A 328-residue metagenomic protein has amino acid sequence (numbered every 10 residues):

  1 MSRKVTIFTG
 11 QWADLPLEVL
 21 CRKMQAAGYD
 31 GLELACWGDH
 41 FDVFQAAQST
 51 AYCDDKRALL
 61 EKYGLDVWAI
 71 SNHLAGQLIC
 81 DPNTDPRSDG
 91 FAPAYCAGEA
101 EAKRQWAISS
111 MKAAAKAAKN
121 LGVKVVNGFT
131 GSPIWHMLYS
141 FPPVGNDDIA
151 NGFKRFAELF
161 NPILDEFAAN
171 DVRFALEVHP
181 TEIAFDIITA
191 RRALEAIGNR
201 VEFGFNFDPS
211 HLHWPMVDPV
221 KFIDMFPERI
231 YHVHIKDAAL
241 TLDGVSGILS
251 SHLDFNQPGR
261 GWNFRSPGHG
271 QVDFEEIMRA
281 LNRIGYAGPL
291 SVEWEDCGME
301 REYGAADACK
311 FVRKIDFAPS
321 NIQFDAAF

Functional and structural regions predicted by a protein language model:
M1-L15: Boundary/entry segment of secreted carbohydrate-active catalytic domains
K4, G31-L32, I70, I149-Q271 (+1 more regions): Acidic/histidine-rich catalytic cores of soluble enzymes
F8-W12, A35-D39, N72-A75, G131-P133 (+4 more regions): Active-site beta-loop-alpha junctions enriched in small/polar residues
A13-M24, W106-K116, P215-D224, F274-I277: Short, acidic/polar
E18-G38, L121-G122: Catalytic domains of carbohydrate-active enzymes, especially glycoside hydrolases
V19, K23, E61-K62, I79-F205 (+1 more regions): Active-site acidic/histidine proton-transfer and metal-coordination neighborhood in alpha/beta enzyme cores
A35-R57, T130-M137: Glycine-rich, proline-tolerant flexible connector loops at the mouths of alpha/beta enzymes
R301-I322: C-terminal helical cap(s) of enzyme catalytic domains, especially alpha/beta-barrels
